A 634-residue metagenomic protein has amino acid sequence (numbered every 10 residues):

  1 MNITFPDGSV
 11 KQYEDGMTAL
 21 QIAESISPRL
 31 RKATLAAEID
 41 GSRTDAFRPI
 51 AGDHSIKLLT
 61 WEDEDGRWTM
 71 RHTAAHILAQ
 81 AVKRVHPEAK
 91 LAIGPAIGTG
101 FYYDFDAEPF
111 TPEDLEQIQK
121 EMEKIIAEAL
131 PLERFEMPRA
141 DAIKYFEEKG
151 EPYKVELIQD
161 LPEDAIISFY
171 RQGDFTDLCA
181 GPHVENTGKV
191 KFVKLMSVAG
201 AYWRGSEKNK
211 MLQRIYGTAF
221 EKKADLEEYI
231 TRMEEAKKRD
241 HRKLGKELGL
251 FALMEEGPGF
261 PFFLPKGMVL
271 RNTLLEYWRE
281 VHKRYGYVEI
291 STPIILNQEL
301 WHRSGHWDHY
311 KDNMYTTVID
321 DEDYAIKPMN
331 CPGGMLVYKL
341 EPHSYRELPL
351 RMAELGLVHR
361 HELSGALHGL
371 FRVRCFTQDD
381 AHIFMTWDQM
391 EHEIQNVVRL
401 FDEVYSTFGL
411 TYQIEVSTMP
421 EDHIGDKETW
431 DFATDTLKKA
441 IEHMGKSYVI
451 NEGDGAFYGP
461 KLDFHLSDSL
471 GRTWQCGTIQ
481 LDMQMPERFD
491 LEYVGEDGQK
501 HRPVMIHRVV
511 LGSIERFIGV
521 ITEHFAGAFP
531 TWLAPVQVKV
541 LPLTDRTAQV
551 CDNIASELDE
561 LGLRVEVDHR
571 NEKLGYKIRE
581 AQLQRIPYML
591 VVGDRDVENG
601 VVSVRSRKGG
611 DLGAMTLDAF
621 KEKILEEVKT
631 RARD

Functional and structural regions predicted by a protein language model:
M1-T73, I77-A92, I97-D634: NTP/phosphate- and nucleic-acid-binding module
